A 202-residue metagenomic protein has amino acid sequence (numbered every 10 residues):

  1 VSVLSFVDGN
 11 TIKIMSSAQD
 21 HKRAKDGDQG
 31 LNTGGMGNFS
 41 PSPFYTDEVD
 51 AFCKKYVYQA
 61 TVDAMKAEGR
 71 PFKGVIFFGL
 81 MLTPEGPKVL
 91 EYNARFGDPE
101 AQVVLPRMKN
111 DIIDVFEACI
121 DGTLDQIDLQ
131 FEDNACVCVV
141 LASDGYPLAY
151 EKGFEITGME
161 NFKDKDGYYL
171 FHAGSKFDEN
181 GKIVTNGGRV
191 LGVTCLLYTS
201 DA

Functional and structural regions predicted by a protein language model:
V1, N134-V137, V190: Short, surface-exposed beta-edge/turn micro-motifs
V1-V104: Internal nucleotide-binding/catalytic subdomain
S5, L82, L141-A142, H172 (+1 more regions): Hydrophobic side chains in beta-strands
N38-P41, V140, R189-L197: Short, well-ordered beta-strand elements within core beta-sheets of diverse protein domains
K54-I76, N93-K165, D178: Active-site "cap" helix and flanking loop/linker of ATP-utilizing ligase/carboxylase catalytic domains
L170-K176: FAD-site-proximal beta/loop scaffold in flavoenzymes
K176-N186, V190: C-terminal alpha-helical interaction appendages
Y198-A202: Conserved small/polar residues in nucleotide/adenosyl-binding loops
